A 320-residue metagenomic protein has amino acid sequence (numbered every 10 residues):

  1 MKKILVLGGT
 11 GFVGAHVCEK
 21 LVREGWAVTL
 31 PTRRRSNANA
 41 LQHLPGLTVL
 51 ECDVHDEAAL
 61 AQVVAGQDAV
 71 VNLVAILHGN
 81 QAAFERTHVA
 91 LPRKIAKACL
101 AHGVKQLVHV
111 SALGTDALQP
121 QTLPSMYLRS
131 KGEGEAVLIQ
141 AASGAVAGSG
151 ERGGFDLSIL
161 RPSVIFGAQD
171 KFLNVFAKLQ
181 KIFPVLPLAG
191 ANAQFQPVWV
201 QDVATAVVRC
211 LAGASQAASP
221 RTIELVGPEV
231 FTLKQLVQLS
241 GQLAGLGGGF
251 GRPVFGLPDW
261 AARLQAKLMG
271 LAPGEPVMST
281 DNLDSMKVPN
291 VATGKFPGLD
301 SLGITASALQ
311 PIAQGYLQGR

Functional and structural regions predicted by a protein language model:
K3-W26: N-terminal Rossmann NAD(P)H-binding glycine-rich loop of SDR-like oxidoreductase domains
W26-R34: Conserved glycine-rich Rossmann-like NAD(P)H-binding loop of the short-chain dehydrogenase/reductase
S36-N37, H43-A101, A112-T122: NAD(P)H-binding glycine-rich loop region in Rossmannoid oxidoreductase-like domains and their noncatalytic homologs
I76, A90-S163: Conserved Rossmann-fold NAD(P)-dependent oxidoreductase catalytic core, especially the SDR/UDP-sugar
S158-V175: Flexible, glycine-rich beta-alpha linker
K171-F172, G190-G213, R221-G227, Q235: Substrate-positioning beta->alpha
F176-G190: A short C-terminal helix-loop "cap" of Rossmann-like NAD(P)-dependent dehydrogenase/epimerase domains
C210-S279, T293-R320: Mid/C-terminal beta-alpha module of Rossmann-like enzyme folds, strongest in SDR-family dehydrogenases/epimerases
